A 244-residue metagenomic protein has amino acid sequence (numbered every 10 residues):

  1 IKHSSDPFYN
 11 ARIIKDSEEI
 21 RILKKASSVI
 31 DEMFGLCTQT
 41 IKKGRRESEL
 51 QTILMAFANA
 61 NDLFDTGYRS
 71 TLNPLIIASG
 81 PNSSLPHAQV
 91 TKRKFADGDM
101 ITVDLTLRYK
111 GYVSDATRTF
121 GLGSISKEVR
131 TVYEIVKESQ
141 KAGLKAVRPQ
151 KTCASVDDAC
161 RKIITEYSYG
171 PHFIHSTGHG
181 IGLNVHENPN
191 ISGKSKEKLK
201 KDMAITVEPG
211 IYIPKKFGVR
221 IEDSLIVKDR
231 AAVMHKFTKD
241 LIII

Functional and structural regions predicted by a protein language model:
I1-I244: Active-site neighborhoods and metal-handling regions in enzymes and metal-associated proteins
